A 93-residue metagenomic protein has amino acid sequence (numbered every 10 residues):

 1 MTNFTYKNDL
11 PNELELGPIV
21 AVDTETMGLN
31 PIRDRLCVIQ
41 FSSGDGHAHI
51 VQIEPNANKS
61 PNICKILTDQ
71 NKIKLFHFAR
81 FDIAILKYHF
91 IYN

Functional and structural regions predicted by a protein language model:
M1-N93: Conserved RNase H-like, two-metal-ion catalytic cores of nucleic-acid enzymes
